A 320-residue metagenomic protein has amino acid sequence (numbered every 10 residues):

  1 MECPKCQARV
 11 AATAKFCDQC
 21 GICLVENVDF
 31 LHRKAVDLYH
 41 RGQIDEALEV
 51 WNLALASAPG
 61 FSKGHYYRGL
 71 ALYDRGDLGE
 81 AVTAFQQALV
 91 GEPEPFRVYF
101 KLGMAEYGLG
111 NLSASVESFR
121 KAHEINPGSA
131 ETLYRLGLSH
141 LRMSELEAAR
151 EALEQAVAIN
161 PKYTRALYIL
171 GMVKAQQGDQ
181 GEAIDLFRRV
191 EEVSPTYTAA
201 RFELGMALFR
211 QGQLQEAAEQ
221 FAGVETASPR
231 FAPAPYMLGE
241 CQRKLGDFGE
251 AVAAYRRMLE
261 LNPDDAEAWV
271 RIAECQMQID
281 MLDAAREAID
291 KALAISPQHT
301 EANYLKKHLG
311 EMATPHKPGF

Functional and structural regions predicted by a protein language model:
K15, Q278, L282, R286-F320: Terminal, low-structured helical/coil segments at or just beyond the last alpha-helical repeat
V28-D29, S62-K63, F96-R97, A130-E131 (+5 more regions): Helix-start (N-cap) detector for alpha-helical repeat units in TPR-like alpha-solenoids, especially tetratricopeptide
H40-R41, D74-R75, G108-L109, R142-M143 (+5 more regions): Register position in tetratricopeptide repeats
A54, Q87-A88, K121-A122, Q155-A156 (+4 more regions): Canonical positions in the second alpha-helix
